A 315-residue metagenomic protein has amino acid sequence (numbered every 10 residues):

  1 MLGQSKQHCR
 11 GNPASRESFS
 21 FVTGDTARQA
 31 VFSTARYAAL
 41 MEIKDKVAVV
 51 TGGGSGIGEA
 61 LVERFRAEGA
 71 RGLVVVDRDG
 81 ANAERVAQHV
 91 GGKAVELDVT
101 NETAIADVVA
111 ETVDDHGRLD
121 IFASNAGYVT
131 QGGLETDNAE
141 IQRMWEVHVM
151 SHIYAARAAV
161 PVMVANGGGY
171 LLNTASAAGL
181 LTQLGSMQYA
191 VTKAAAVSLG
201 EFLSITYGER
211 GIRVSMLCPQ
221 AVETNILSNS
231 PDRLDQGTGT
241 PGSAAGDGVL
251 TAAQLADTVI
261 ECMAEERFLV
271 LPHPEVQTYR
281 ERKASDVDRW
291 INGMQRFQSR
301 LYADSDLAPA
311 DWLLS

Functional and structural regions predicted by a protein language model:
G54-S55: Conserved glycine-rich cofactor-binding loop
E68, L181, F202-I212: Active-site-adjacent segment of SDR/Rossmann-fold oxidoreductases
A70-R85: Conserved glycine-rich Rossmann-like NAD(P)H-binding loop of the short-chain dehydrogenase/reductase
Y128-Q142, G185-Q188: Conserved mid-core segment of classical short-chain dehydrogenase/reductases
A156, T192: Active-site helix of classical SDR
S176: Residue(s) in the substrate-gating loop at a strand-loop-helix junction that position the organic substrate next
I205-P274: SDR active-site lid
